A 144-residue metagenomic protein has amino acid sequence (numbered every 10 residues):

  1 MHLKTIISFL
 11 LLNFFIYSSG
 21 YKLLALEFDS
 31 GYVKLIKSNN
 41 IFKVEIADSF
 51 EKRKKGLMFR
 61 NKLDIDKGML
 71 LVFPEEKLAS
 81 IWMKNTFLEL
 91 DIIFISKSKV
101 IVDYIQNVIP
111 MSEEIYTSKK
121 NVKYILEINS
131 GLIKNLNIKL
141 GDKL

Functional and structural regions predicted by a protein language model:
M1-I7: Bacterial N-terminal signal peptides that target proteins for export
F9-Y17: Bacterial N-terminal signal peptides
K22-L144: Compact, glycine-rich, soluble single-domain proteins
